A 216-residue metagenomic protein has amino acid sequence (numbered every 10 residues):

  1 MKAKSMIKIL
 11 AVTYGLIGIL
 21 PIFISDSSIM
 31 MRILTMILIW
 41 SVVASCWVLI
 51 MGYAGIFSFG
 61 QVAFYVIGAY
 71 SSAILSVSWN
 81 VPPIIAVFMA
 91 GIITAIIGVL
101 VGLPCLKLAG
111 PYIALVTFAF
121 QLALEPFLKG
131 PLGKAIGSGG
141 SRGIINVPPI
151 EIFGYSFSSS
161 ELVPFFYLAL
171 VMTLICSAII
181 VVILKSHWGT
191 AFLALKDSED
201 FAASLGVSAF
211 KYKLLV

Functional and structural regions predicted by a protein language model:
M1-V216: Transmembrane alpha-helices and adjacent helix-loop boundaries
